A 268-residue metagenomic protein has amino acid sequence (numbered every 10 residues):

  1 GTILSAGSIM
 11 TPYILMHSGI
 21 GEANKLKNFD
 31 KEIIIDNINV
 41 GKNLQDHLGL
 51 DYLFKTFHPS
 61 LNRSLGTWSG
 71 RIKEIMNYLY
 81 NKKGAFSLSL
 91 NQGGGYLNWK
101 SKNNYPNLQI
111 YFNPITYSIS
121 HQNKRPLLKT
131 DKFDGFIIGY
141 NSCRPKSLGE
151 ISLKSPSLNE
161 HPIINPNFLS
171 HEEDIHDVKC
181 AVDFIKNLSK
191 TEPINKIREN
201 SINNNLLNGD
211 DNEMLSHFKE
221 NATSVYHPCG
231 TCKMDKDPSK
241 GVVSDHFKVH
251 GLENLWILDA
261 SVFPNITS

Functional and structural regions predicted by a protein language model:
G1-L79, G84-A85: Glycine-rich loop(s) and the adjacent beta-strand/alpha-helix scaffold that form part
F57-L61, E74-S268: FAD-dependent oxidoreductase catalytic-site/capping-region signature
